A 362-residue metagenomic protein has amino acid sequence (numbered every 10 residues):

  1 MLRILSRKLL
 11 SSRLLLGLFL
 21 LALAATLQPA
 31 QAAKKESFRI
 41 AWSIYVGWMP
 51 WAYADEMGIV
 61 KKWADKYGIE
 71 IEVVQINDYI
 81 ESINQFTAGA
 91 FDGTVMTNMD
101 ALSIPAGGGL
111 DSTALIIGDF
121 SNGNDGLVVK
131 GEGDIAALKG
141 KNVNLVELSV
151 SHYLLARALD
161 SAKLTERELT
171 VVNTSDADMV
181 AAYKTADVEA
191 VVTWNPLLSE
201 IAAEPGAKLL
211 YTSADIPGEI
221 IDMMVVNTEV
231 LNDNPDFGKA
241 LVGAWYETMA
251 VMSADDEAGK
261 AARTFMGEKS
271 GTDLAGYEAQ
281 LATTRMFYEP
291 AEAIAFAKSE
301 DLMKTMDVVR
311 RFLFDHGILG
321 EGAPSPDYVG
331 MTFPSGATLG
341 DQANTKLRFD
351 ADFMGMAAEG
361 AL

Functional and structural regions predicted by a protein language model:
L2-L16: Bacterial N-terminal signal peptides that target proteins for export
R13-T26: Bacterial N-terminal signal peptides
T26-A32: Sec/Tat signal peptide C-region and signal peptidase I cleavage site
A33-N173, D178, E189-N195, G218: Short, glycine-/small- and polar/acidic-enriched structural segments that line small-molecule recognition paths
A64, A90, V95-N98, P105-G108 (+8 more regions): Sec/Tat-exported extracytoplasmic proteins
D178-L274: Pocket-lining segment of extracytoplasmic ligand-binding domains
N232-G322: Secondary-structure end/capping motifs
V309-L362: Conserved C-terminal helix/tail region of periplasmic/extracytoplasmic solute-binding proteins
